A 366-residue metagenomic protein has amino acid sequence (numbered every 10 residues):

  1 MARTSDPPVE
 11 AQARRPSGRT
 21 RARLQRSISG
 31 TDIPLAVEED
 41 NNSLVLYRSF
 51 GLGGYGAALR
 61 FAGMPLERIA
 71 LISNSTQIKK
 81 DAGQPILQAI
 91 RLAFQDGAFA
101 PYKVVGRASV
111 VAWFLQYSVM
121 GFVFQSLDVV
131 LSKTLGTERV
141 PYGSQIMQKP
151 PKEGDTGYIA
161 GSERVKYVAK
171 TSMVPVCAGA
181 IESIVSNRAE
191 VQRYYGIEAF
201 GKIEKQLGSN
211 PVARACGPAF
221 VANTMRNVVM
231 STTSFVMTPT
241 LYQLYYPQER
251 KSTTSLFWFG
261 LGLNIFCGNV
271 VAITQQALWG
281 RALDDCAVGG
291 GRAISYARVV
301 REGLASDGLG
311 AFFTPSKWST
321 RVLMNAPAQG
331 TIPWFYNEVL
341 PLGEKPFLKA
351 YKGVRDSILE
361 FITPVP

Functional and structural regions predicted by a protein language model:
A2-G54, A70-S73, Q77-I78, F122-G217 (+4 more regions): Flexible extramembrane linkers and terminal tails adjacent to transmembrane helices in organellar membrane proteins
A58-A70: Alpha-helical transmembrane segments of multi-pass membrane proteins
I72-D96: Membrane-interface amphipathic/juxtamembrane segments adjacent to transmembrane helices
I90-F99, R107-K133: Long, hydrophobic/aromatic-enriched structural stretches that serve as scaffold segments
P101-Y102, C216: Hydrophobic alpha-helical elements at and bordering transmembrane segments of multi-pass membrane proteins
V105-R107, A160: Membrane-helix and juxtamembrane interface regions of eukaryotic multi-pass membrane proteins
A328-Y336: Final/C-terminal transmembrane alpha-helix of multipass membrane proteins
